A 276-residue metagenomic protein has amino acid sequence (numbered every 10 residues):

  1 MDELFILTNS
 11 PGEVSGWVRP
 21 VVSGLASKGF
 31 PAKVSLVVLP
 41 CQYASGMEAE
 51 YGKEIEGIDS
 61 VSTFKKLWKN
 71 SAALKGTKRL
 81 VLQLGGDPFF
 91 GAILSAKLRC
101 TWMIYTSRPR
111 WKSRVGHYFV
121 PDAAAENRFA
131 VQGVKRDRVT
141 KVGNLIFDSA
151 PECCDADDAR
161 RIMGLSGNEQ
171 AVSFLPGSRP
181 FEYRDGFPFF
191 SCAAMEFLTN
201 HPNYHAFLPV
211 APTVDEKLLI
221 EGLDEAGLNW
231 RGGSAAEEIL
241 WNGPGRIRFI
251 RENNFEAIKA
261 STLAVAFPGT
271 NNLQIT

Functional and structural regions predicted by a protein language model:
M1-D2, D155-S173, L198-N200: Nucleotide-sugar donor-binding and catalytic loop/hinge architecture of NDP-sugar-dependent glycosyltransferases
D2, A32, R79, Q170 (+1 more regions): Nucleotide donor/acceptor-binding cores
F5-C154, D158-A159, L175-Y183: Active-site and donor-binding regions of nucleotide-sugar-utilizing enzymes
W17-V21, S27, R161, L175-N229: Conserved catalytic-core segment of nucleotide-activated headgroup transferases in glycan assembly
S60, I220-E252: Nucleotide-activated donor-binding/catalytic signature segment of Leloir-type glycosyltransferases, i.e., the conserved
L67-L74, A236-E237, F249-A257: Short acidic low-complexity segments
Q83-L84, Y105, V115-Y118, I250-T276: A donor-sugar binding/catalytic signature common to diverse glycosyltransferases and related nucleotide-sugar
